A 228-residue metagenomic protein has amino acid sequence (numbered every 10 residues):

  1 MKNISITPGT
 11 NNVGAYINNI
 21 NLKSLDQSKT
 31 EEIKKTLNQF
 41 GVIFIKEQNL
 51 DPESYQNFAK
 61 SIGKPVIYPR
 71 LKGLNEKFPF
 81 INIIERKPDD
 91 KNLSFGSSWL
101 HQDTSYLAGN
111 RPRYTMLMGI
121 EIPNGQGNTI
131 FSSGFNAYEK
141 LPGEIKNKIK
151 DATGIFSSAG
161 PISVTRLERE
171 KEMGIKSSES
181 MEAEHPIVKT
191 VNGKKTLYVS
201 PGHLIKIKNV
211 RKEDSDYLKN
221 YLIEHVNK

Functional and structural regions predicted by a protein language model:
K2-K228: Non-heme Fe(II) oxygenase catalytic core, chiefly the N-lobe of the double-stranded beta-helix
